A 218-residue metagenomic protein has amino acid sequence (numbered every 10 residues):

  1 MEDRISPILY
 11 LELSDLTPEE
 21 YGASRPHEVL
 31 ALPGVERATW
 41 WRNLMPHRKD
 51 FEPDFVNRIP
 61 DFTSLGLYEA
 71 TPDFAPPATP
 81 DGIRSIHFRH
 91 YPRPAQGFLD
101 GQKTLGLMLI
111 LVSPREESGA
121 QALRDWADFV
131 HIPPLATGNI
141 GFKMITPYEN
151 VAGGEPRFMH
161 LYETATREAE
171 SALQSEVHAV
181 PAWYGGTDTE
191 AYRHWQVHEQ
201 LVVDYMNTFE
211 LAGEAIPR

Functional and structural regions predicted by a protein language model:
M1-R218: Macromolecular interaction modules
